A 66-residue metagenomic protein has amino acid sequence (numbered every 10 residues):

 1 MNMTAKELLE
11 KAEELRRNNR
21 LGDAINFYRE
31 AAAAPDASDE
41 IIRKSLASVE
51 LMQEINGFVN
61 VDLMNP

Functional and structural regions predicted by a protein language model:
A34-D36, N56: Alpha-helical junction/boundary sensor with strong preference for TPR arrays
A47-P66: Alpha-helical linker/edge segments of TPR/alpha-solenoid repeat scaffolds and analogous pre-/post-domain helices
